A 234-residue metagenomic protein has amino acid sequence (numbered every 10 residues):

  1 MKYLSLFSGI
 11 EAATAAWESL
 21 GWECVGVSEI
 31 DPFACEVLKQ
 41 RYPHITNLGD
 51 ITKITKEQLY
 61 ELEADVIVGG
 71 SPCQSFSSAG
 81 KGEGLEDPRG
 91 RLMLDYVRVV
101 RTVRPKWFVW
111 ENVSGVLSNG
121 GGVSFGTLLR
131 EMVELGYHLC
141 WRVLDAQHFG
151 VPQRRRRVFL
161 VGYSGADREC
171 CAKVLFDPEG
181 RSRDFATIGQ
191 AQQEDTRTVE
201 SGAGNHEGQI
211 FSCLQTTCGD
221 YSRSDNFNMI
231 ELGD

Functional and structural regions predicted by a protein language model:
M1-C24, V37, E131-L135, V143 (+1 more regions): S-adenosyl-L-methionine-dependent DNA methyltransferase catalytic core
M1-W107, S114-V133, V161: Core alpha/beta nucleotide-donor-binding catalytic domains of modification enzymes
L48-D50, S114, Y137-H148: Conserved S-adenosyl-L-methionine
R101, K106-V113, Q147-F149, R154-R156: Catalytic subdomain that performs nucleotidyl-dependent activation
